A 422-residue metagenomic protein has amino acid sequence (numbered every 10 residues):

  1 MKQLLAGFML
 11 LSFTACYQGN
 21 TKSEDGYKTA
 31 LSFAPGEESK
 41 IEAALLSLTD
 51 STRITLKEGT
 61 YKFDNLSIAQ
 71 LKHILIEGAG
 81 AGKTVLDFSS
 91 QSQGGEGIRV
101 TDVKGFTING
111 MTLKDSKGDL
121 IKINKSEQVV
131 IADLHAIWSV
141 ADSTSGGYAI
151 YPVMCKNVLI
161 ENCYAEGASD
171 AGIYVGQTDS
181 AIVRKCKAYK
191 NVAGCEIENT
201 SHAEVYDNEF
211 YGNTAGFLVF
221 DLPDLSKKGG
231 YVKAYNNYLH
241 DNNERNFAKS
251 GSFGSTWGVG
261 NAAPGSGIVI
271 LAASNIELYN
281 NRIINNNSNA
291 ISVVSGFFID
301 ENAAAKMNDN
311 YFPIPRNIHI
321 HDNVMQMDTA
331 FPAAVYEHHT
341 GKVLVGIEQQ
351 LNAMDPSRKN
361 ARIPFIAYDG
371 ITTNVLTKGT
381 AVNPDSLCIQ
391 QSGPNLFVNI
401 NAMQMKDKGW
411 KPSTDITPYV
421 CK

Functional and structural regions predicted by a protein language model:
M1-G7: Sec-dependent signal peptide recognition, specifically the positively charged N-region followed immediately by
T14-A15: C-terminal motif of bacterial Sec signal peptides marking the signal peptidase cleavage site
T21, Y27-S39, R53, H73-K117 (+1 more regions): Right-handed parallel beta-helix/beta-spiral solenoid domain characteristic of secreted/periplasmic
I41, F88-R99, D115-K122, S143-P152 (+7 more regions): Extracellular beta-strand/beta-solenoid scaffold signature
I41-S47, K62-Q70, I76, D87 (+2 more regions): Short, T/G/N/S-enriched strand-turn elements that build extracellular solenoid repeat scaffolds
H73, E77-K83, K104-D115, E127-V140 (+8 more regions): Right-handed parallel beta-helix
I299, A303-P313, H321-K422: Acidic, glycine- and Ser/Thr-rich low-complexity intrinsically disordered tracts in extracellular/secreted proteins
